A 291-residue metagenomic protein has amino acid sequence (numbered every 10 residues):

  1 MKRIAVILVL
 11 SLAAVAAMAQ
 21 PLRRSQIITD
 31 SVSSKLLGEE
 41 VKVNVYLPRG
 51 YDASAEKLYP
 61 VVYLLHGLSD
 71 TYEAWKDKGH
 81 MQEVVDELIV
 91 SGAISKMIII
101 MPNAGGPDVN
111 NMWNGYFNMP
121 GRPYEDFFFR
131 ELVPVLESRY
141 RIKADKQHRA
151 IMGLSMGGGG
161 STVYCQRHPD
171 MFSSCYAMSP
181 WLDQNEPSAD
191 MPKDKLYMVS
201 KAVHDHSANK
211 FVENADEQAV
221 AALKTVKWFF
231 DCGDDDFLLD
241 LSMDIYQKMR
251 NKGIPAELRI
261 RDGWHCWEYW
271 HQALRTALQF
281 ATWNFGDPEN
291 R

Functional and structural regions predicted by a protein language model:
M1-I4: Positively charged n-region of N-terminal signal peptides that target proteins for export
L10-M18: Hydrophobic h-region of N-terminal signal peptides that target proteins for export in Gram-negative bacteria
Q20-R291: Non-catalytic cap/lid and distal C-terminal segments of serine-dependent acyl enzymes
